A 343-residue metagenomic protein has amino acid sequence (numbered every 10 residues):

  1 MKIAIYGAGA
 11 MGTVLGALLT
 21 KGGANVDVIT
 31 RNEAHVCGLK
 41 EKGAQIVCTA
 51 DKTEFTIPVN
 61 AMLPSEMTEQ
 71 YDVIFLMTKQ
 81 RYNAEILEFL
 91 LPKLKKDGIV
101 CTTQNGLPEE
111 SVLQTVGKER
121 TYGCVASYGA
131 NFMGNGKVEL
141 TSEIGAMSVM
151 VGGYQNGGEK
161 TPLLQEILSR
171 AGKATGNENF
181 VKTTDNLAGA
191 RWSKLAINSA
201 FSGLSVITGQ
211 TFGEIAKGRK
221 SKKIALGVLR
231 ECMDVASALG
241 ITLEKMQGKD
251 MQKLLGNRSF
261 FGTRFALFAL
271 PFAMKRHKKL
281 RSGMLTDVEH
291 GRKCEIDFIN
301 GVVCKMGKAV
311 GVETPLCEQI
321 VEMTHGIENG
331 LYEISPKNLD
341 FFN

Functional and structural regions predicted by a protein language model:
M1, D72, M147: Nucleotide donor/acceptor-binding cores
M1-K52: NAD(P)+-binding Rossmann beta1-loop-alpha1 motif at the extreme N-terminus of oxidoreductases
A34-G38, E109-S111, E159-K160: Short, charged/polar "capping" segments at the starts of alpha-helices and the immediately preceding loops
T53-E139: Rossmann-like NAD(P)(H) cofactor-binding subdomain of soluble oxidoreductases
M62, K93, T115-R120, K137-K249: Internal alpha-helical scaffold of NAD(P)-dependent oxidoreductase catalytic cores
L107, V125-A130, Q155, L187-G189 (+3 more regions): Glycine-rich beta-alpha junction loops
L226-N343: NAD(P)-dependent Rossmann-like dehydrogenase/reductase catalytic/cofactor-binding core
